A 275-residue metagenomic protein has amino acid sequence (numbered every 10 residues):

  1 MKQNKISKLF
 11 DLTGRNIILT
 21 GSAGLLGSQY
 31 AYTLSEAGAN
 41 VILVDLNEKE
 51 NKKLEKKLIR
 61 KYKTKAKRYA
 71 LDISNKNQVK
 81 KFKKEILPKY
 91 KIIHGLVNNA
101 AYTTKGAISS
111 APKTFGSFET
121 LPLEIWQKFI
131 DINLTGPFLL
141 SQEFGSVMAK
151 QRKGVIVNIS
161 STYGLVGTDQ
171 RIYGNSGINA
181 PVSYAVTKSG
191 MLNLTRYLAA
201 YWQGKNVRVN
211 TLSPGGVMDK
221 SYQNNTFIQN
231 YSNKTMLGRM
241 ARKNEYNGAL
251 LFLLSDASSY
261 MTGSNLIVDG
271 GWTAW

Functional and structural regions predicted by a protein language model:
K2-K8, F115, N175, L251 (+1 more regions): Short C-terminal tail/terminal secondary-structure segment of NAD(P)H-dependent dehydrogenase/reductase domains
L9-I42, L198: Canonical Rossmann dinucleotide-binding motif of NAD(H)/NADP(H)-dependent dehydrogenases/reductases, specifically
A39-K53: Conserved glycine-rich Rossmann-like NAD(P)H-binding loop of the short-chain dehydrogenase/reductase
K80, T103-Q127, K150, D169-S176 (+2 more regions): Conserved mid-core segment of classical short-chain dehydrogenase/reductases
H94, Y102, F115-F138, K153 (+4 more regions): Catalytic Tyr-X3-Lys loop
S117-L123, V157-G190, T195-G204, G216: Catalytic loop of short-chain dehydrogenase/reductase
Q203-R208, M261-G263: Short, small/polar-rich loop/turn modules that mediate ligand/substrate recognition or access, typified
T235-Y246, A257: A conserved structural motif in NAD(P)-dependent oxidoreductases
